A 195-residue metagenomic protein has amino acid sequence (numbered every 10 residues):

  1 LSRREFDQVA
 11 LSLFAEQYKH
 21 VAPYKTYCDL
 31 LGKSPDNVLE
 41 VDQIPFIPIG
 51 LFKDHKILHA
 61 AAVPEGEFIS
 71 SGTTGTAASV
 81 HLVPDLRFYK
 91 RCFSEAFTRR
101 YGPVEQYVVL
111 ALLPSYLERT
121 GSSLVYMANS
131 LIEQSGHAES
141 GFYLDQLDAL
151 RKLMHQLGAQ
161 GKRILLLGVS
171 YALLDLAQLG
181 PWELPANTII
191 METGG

Functional and structural regions predicted by a protein language model:
L1-I69, G75-E105, L110-A111, S115-L117 (+7 more regions): Nucleotide 5′-phosphate-binding alpha/beta core
L113, S170, G194: Residues at the C-termini of beta-strands that transition into short coil/loop
L124: Residue(s) in the substrate-gating loop at a strand-loop-helix junction that position the organic substrate next
N129: Conserved cytochrome P450 catalytic core segment spanning the I/J/K helices
Y171-L176: Hydrophobic alpha-helical interaction segments
W182-G195: Conserved helix-loop-beta element of the AMP-binding
